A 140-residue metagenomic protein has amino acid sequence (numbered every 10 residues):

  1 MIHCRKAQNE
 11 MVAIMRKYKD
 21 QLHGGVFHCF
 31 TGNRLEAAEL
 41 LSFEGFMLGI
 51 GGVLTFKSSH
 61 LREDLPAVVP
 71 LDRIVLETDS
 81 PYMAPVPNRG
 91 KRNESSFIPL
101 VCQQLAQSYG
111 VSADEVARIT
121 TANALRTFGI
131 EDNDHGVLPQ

Functional and structural regions predicted by a protein language model:
M1-V75, R126, D132-P139: Catalytic pocket-lining loop regions of alpha/beta-barrel enzymes, especially the amidohydrolase/enolase/GH5 lineages
C4, C29, L54, P87-E94 (+2 more regions): Alpha-helix initiation/capping motif
E10, H60, N93-L100: Short amphipathic alpha-helical segments
T55, T78, T120-T121: Ser/Thr-centric signal marking residues that sit in or immediately flank functional binding/regulatory motifs
D72-E94, V116: Short acidic/histidine-rich active-site segments
S96-Q140: Mid-to-C-terminal alpha-helical segments outside catalytic/metal-binding sites
